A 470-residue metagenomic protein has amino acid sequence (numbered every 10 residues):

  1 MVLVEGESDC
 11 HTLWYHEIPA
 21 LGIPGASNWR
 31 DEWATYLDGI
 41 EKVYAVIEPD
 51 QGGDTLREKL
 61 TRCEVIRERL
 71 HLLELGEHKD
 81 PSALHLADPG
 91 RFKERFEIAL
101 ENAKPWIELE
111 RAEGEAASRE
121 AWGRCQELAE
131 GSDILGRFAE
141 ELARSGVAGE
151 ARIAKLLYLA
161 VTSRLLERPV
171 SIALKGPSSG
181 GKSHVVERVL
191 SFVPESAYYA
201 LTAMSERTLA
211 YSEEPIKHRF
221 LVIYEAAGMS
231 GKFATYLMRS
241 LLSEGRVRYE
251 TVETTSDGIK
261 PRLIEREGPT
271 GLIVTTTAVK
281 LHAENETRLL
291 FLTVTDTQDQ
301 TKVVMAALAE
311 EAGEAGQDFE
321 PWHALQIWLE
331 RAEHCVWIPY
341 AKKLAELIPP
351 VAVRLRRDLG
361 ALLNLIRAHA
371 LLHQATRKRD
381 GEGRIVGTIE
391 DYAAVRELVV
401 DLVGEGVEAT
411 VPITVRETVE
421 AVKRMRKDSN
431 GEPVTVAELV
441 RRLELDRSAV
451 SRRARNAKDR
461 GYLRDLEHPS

Functional and structural regions predicted by a protein language model:
E7-S118: TOPRIM fold recognition
R111-A151: Charged, amphipathic alpha-helical linker segments immediately N-terminal to NTP-binding catalytic cores
A121-C125, R137-R144, V170-K175, R219-E225 (+5 more regions): Short hinge/gating elements
G146, K155, A160-E311: Conserved ASCE/P-loop NTPase catalytic core
L190, L363, A454-R455: Short, hydrophobic-biased segments on the C-terminal half of alpha helices that form "recognition helices"
A283-V351, L363, A370: Interdomain motor-coupling "hinge/lid" segment immediately C-terminal to the ATP-binding subdomain of NTP-driven enzymes
V336, Y340-T414: C-terminal helical "lid" subdomain and adjoining coupling/linker elements of P-loop NTPases
A409-S470: Terminal-proximal interaction/regulatory segments of ATP-powered molecular machines
